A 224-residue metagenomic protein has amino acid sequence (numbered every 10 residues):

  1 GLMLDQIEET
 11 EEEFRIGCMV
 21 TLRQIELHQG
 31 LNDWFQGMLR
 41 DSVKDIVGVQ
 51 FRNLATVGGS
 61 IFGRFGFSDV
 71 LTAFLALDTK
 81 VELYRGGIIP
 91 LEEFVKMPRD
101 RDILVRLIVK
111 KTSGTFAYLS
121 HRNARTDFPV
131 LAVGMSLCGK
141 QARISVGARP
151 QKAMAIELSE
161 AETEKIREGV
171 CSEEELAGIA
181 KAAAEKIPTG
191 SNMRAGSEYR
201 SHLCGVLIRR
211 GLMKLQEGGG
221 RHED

Functional and structural regions predicted by a protein language model:
G1-D224: C-terminal structural segment of proteins
